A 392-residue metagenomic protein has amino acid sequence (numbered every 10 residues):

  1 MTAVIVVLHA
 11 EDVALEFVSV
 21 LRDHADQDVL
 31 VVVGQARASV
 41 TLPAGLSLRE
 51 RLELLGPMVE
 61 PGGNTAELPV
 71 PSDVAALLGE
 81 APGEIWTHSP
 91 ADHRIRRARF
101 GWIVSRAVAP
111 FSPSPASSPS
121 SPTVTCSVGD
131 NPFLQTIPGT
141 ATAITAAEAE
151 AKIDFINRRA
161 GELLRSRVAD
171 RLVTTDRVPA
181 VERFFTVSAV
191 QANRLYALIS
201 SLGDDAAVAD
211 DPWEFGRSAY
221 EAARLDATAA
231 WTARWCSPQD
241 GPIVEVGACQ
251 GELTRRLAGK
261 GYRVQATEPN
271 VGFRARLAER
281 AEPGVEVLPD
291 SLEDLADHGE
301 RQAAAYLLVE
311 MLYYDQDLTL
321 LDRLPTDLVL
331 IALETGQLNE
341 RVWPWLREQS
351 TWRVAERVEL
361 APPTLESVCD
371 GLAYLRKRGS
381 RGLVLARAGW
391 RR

Functional and structural regions predicted by a protein language model:
M1-S120: Active-site beta-strand->loop->alpha-helix modules in alpha/beta enzyme cores, enriched in Gly/His/Asp(Glu)
L46, N64, P115, P122-G203: The feature marks non-catalytic terminal segments
A207-A223: Class I SAM-dependent methyltransferase Rossmann-like catalytic core, especially the SAM/SAH-binding loop
Y220-P238: Conserved alpha-helix/loop element of class I SAM-dependent methyltransferases that forms part of the SAM/SAH-binding
C249: Conserved glycine-rich SAM-binding loop
E252, K260-G284: Class I SAM-dependent methyltransferase SAM/SAH-binding core
P283-D294: Conserved SAM-binding strand-loop segment of SAM-dependent methyltransferases
D327-L338: Conserved beta-strand signature within the Rossmann-like core of class I S-adenosyl-L-methionine
